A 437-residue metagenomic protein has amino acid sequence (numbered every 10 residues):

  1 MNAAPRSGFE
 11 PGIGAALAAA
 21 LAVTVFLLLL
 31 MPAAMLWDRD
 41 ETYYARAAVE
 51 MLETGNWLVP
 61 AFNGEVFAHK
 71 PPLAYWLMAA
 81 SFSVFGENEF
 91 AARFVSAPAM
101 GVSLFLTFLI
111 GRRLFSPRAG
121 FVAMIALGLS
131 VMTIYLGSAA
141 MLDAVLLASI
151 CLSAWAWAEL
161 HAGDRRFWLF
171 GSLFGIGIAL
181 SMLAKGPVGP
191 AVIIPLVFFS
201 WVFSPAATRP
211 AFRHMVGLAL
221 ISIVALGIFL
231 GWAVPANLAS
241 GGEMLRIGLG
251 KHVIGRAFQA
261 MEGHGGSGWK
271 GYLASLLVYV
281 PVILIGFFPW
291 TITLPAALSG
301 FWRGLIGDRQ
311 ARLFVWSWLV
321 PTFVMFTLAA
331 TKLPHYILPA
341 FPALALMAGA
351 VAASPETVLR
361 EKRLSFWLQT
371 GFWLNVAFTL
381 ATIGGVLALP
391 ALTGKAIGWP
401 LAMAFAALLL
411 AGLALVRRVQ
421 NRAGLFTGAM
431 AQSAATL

Functional and structural regions predicted by a protein language model:
M1-L27, G217-V224: Start-transfer (signal-anchor) and selected internal transmembrane alpha helices of multi-pass inner/ER membrane
I13-A19, T107-L129: Transmembrane-helix signature of polytopic, membrane-embedded enzymes that assemble or transfer cell-envelope glycans
V25-F26, Y43-V66, L73, A80 (+1 more regions): Extracytosolic helix-loop segments that constitute the early lumenal/periplasmic catalytic or substrate-binding loops
R46-V49, I176, L180, G189-H335 (+3 more regions): Transmembrane-lumen/periplasm boundary regions of multi-pass, lipid-linked membrane glycan transferases
F94-L114, L152: Transmembrane-helix motifs of polytopic, lipid-linked glycan transferases
L106, V145-G163, L344-M347: Specific aromatic-rich, kink-prone transmembrane helix
R118, S153-L173, S181, A352-P355: Membrane-interface transmembrane helices that cradle and orient dolichyl/undecaprenyl
S138-L146: Short acidic/glycine- and proline-prone juxtamembrane loop motifs at membrane-interface regions of multi-pass membrane
